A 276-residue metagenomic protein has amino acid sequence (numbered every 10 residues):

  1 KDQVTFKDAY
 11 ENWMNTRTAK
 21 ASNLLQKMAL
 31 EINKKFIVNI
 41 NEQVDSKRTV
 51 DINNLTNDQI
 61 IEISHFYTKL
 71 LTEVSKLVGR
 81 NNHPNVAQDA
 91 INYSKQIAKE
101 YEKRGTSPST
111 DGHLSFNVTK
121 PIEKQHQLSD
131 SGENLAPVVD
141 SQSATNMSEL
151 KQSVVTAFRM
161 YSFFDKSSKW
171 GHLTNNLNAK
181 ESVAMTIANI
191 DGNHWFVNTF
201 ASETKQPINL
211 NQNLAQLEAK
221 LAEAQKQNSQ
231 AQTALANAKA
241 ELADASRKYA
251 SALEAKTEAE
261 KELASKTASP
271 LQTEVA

Functional and structural regions predicted by a protein language model:
K1-W13, A19-N23, L210-A276: Extended amphipathic alpha-helical heptad-repeat regions
D2, F6-S129, L173, N178-A188: Short, well-ordered surface patches within globular domains
T5, Q142-K151, Q206-N213: Alpha-helix capping and helix-coil boundary motifs
L24-L25, L30, L55, L70-L71 (+16 more regions): Generic detector of leucine side chains in alpha-helical contexts
N117-S202: A well-ordered secondary-structure block
I187-E223, Q227: Non-catalytic cell-wall polysaccharide-engagement segments
